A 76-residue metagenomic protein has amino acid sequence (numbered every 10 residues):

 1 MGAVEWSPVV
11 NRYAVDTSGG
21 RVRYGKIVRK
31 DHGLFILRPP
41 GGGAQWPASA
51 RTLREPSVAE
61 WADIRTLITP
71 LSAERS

Functional and structural regions predicted by a protein language model:
M1-V10, S72-R75: Mixed-charge, Lys/Arg-rich low-complexity intrinsically disordered regions
A3, V9, V15-T52: Basic/aromatic-rich interaction segments and small domains that mediate binding to polyanionic partners
G42-S76: Intrinsically disordered, low-complexity, charged/polar segments
